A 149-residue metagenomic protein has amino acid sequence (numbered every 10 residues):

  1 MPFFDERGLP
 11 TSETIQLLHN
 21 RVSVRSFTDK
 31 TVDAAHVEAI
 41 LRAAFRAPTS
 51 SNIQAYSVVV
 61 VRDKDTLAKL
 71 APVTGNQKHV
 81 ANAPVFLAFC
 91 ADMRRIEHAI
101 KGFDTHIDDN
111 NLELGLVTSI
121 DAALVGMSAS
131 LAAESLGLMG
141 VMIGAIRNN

Functional and structural regions predicted by a protein language model:
M1-N149: Acidic, surface-exposed loops and disordered segments
